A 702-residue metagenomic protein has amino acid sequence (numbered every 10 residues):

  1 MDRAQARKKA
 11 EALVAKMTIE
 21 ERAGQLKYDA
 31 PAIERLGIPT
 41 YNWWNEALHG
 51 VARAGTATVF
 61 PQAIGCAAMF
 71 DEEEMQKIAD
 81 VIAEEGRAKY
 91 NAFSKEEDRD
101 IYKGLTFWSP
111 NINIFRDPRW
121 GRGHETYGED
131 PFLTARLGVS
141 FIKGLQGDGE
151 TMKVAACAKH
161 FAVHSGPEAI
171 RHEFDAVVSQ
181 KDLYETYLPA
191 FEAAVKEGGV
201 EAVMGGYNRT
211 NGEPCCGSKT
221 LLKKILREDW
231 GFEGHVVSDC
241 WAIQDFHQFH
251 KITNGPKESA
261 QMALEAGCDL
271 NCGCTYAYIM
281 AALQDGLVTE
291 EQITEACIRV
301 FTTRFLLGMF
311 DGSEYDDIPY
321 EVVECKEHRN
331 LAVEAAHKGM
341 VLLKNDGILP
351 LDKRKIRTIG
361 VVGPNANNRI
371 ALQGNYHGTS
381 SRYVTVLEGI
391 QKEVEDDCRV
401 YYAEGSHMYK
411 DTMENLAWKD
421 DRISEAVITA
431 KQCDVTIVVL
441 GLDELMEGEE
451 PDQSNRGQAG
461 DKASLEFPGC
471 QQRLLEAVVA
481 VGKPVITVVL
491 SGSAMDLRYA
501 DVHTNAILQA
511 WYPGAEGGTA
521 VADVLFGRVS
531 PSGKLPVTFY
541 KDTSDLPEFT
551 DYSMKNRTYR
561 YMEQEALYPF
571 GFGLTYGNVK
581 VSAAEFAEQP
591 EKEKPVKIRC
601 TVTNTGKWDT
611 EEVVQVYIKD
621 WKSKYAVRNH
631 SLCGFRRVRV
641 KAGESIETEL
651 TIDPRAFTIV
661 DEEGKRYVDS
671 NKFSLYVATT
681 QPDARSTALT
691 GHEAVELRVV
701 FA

Functional and structural regions predicted by a protein language model:
M1-E663, D669-Q681, A702: Glycoside hydrolase catalytic-domain context in secreted enzymes
R685-A702: Short beta-strand elements
